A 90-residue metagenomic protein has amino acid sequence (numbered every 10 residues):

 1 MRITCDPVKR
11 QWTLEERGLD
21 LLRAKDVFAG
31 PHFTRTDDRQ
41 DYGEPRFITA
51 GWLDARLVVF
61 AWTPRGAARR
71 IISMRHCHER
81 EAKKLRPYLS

Functional and structural regions predicted by a protein language model:
M1-S90: Ribonuclease/tRNase effector modules and their secretory precursors
